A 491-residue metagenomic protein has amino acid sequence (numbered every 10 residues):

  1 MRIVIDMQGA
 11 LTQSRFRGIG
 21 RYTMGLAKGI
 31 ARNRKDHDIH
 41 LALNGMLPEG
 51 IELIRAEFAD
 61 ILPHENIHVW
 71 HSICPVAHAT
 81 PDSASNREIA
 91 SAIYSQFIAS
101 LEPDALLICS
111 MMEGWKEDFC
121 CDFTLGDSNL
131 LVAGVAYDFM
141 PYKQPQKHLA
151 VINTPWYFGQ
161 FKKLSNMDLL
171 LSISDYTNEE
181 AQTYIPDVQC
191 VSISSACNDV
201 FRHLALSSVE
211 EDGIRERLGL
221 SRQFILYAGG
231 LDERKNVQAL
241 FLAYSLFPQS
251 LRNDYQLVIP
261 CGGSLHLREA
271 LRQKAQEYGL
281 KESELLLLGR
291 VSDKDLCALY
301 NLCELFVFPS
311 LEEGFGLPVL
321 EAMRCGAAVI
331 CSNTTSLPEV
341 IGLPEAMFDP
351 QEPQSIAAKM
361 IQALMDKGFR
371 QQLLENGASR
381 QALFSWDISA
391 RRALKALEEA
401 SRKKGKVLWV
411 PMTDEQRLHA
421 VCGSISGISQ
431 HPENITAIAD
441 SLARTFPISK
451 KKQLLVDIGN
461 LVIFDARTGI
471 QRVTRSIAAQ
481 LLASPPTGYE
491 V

Functional and structural regions predicted by a protein language model:
M1-V491: Carbohydrate transferase catalytic cores enriched for Leloir-type hexosyltransferases
